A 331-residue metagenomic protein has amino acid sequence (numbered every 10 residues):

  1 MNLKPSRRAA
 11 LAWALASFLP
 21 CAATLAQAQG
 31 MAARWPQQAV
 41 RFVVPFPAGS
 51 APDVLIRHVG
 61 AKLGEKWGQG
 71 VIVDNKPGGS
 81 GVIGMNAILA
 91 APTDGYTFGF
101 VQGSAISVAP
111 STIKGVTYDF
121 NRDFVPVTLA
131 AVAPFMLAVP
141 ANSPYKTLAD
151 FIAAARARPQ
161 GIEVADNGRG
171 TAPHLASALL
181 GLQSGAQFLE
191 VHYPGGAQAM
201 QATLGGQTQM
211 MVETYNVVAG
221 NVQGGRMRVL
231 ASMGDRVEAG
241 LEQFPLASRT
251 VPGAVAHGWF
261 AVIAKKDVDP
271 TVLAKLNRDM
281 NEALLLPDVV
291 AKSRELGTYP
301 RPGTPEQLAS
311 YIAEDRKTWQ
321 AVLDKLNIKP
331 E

Functional and structural regions predicted by a protein language model:
M1-P5: N-terminal secretory signal peptides that target proteins for export/translocation
S6-L11: N-terminal export leaders
A12-A22: Bacterial N-terminal signal peptides
A22-A28: Sec/Tat signal peptide C-region and signal peptidase I cleavage site
A28-R122, G161-E163, G185-M210, N221 (+2 more regions): N-terminal (or domain-start) structured segment
Q37-A39, L182-Q183, Q223, P270-E331: An extracytoplasmic/periplasmic, membrane-proximal ligand-sensing/linker region
A90-Y96, S111-Q198, A247, P252-K292: Hinge/capping helix and adjacent helix->loop/strand transition within the periplasmic-binding protein
S104-G115, L179-Q183, Q209-Q243: A ligand-binding cleft/hinge motif common to bilobed small-molecule-binding domains
